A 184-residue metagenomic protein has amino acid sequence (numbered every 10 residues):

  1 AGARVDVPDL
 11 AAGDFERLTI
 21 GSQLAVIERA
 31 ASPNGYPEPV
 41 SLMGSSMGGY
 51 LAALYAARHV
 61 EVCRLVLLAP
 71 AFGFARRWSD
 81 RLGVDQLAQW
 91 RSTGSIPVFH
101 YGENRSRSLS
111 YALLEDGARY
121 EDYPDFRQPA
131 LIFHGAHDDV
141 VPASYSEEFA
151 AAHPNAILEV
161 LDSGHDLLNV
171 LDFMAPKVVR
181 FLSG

Functional and structural regions predicted by a protein language model:
A1-V5: Short amphipathic alpha-helix adjacent to the substrate-entry channel of hydrolases
P8-N34: Catalytic nucleophile-loop/oxyanion-hole region of alpha/beta-hydrolase and closely related hydrolase-like folds
D9, S46, A136: Nucleotide-sugar donor-binding loop of glycosyltransferases
G35, V60-E61: Short helix-capping segments at alpha-helix termini
G35-S45: Alpha/beta-hydrolase fold nucleophile elbow
G44-A52: Gly/Ala-rich beta-loop-alpha elbow adjacent to hydrolase catalytic centers
Y55-H59: Aromatic pocket-lining residues of Rossmann-like dinucleotide-binding sites
V62-E148, A152, A156-G184: The alpha/beta-hydrolase serine catalytic core
